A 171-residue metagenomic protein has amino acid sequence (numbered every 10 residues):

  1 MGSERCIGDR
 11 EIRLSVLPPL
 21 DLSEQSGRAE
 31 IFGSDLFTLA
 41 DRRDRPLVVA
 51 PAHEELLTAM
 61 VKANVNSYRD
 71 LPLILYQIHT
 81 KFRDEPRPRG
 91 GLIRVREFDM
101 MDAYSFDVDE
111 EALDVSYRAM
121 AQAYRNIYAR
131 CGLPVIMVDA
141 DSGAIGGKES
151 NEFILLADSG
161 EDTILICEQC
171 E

Functional and structural regions predicted by a protein language model:
M1-I7: Short, small-residue-biased leader/transition segments that mark boundaries at the very start of proteins
G8-E171: TRNA-recognition modules of translation machinery and tRNA-sensing kinases, especially anticodon-binding
